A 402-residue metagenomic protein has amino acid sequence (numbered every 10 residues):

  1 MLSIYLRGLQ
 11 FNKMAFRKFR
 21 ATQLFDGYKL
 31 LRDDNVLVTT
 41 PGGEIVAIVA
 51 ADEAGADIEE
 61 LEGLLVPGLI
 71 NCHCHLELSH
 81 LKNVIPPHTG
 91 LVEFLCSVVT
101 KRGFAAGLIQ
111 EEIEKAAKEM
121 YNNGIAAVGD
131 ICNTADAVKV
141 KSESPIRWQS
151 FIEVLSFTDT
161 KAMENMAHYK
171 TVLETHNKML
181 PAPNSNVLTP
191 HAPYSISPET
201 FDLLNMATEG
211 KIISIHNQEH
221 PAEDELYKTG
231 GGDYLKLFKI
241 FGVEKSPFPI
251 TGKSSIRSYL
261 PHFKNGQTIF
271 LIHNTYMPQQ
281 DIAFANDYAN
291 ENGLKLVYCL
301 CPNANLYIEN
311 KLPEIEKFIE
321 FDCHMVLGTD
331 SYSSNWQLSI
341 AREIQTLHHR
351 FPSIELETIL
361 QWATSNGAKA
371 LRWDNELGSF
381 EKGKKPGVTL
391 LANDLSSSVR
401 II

Functional and structural regions predicted by a protein language model:
M1-A54, W373: N-terminal metal-binding scaffold of metallo-dependent hydrolase/deaminase domains
M14-R20, A51-E93, E114, K118-N122: Replace "His-x-His-based motif
L64-L65, K82-P145, N165-P181: Alpha-helical scaffold segments that flank or form the walls of functional sites
C72, V128-G129, W148-S150, N186-P190 (+4 more regions): Hydrophobic faces of well-ordered beta-strands that scaffold small-molecule active sites in alpha/beta enzyme cores
H80-E111, Q149-L155, P221-Q267, N290: Active-site gating loops and adjacent loop-to-helix segments of metal-dependent hydrolytic enzymes
P145-W148, T208-I212, K264-T268, N286-C299 (+1 more regions): Glycine-enriched alpha-helix->loop->beta-strand junction motifs that scaffold or abut catalytic
T189-L203, T275-Y276, L306-E309: Active-site glycine- and acidic-residue-rich loops that bind and position anionic ligands or nucleotide-like cofactors
L235, H262-N265, K311-N393: His/Asp/Glu-enriched, well-ordered alpha-helical/loop segment that forms or immediately abuts the divalent-metal
